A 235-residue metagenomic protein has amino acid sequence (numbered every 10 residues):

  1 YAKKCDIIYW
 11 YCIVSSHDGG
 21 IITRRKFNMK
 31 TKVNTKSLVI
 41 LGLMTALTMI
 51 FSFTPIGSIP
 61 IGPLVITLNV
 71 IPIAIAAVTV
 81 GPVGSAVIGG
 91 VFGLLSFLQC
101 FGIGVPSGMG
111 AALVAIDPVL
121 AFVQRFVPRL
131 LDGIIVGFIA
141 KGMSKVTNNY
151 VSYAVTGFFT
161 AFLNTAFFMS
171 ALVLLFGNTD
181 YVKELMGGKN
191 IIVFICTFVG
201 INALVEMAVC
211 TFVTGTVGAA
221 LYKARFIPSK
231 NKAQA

Functional and structural regions predicted by a protein language model:
A2-A235: Loop-helix junctions at membrane interfaces
